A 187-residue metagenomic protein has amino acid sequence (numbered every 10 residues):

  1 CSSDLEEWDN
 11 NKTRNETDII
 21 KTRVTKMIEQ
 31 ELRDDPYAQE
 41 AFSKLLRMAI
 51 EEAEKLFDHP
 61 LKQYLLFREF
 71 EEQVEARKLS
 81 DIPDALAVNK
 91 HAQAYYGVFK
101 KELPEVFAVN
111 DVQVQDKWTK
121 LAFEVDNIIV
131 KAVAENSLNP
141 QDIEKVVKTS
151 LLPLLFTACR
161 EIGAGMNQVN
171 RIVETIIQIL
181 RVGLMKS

Functional and structural regions predicted by a protein language model:
C1-S2: Short, small-residue-biased leader/transition segments that mark boundaries at the very start of proteins
D9-N15: Short acidic/polar alpha-helix capping motifs at helix-coil junctions
N15-L32: Membrane-interacting alpha-helical segments
E31, D35-S187: C-terminal amphipathic alpha-helical interaction region
